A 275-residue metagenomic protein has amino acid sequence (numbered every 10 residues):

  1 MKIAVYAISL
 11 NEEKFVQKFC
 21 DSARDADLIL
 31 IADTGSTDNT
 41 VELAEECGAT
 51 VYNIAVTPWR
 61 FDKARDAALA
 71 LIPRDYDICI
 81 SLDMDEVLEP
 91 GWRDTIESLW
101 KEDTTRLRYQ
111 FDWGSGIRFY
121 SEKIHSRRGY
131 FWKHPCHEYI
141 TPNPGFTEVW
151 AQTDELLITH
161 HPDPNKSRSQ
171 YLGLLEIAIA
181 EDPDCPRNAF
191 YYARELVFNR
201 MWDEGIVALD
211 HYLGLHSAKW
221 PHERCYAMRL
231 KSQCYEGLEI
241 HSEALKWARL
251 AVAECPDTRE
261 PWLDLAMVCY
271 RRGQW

Functional and structural regions predicted by a protein language model:
A7, A26-S36, Y52-I54: Short beta-strand/loop segment that forms part of the nucleotide-sugar
A7-L28: Short, well-formed alpha-helical segments that are part of the catalytic scaffolds of diverse glycosyltransferases
K14-Q17, D38-C47, G91: Acidic helix N-cap motif at the loop->helix transition within catalytic regions of sugar-transfer enzymes
S22, A32-E45, V56-T57: A conserved acidic beta->alpha catalytic loop
D62-L69, L88-V207, H211: Catalytic-site signature of metal-activated, phosphate-bearing donor transferases, centered on the GT-A/GT-A-like
D66-I78: Active-site nucleotide-sugar/metal-binding loop of Leloir-type enzymes
